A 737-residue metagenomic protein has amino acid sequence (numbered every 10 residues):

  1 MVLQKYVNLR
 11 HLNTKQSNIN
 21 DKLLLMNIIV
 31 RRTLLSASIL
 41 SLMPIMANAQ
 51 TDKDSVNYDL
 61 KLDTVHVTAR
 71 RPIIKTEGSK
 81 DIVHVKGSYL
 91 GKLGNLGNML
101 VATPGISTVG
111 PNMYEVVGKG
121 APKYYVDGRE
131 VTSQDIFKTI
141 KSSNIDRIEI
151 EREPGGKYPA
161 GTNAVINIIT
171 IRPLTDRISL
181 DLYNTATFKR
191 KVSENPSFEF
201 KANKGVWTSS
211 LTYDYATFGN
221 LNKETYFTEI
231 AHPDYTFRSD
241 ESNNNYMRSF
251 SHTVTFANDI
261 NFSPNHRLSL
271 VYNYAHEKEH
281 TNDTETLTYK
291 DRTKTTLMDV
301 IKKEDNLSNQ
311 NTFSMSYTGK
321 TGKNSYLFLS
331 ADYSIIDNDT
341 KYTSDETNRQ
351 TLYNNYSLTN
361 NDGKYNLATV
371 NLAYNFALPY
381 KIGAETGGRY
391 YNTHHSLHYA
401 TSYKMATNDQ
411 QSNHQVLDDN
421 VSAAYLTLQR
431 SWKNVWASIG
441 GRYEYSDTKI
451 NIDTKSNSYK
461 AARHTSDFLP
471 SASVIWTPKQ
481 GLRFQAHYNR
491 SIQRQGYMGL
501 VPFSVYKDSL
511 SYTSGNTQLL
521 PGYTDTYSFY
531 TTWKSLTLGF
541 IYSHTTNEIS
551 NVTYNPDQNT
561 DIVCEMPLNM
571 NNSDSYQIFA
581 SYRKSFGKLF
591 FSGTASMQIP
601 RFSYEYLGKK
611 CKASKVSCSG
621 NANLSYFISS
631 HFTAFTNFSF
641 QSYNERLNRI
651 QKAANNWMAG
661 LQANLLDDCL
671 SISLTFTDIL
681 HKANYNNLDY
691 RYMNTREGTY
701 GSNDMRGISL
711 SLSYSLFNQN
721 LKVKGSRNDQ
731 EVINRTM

Functional and structural regions predicted by a protein language model:
Q50-Y89, V109-P111, E151-R152: Short, acidic, small-residue-rich periplasmic hinge/interaction motif at the N-terminus of Gram-negative outer-membrane
H66, L96-M99, E115, Q134-D135 (+3 more regions): N-terminal periplasmic accessory domains that precede and gate Gram-negative outer-membrane beta-barrel machines
L96, A102, R129-G155, F198: Short acidic/polar hinge/loop motifs at secondary-structure boundaries that mediate gating or recognition
G97-E130: Extracytoplasmic beta-strand/coil segments of soluble accessory domains associated with Gram-negative outer-membrane
P159-I166, L174-T225, S249-H252: Outer-membrane beta-barrel translocator/receptor signature
W207, T253-K278, I301-D453, T477-R483 (+3 more regions): Face-selective signature of the C-terminal outer-membrane beta-barrel domain
L367-V370, L520, T526, T537-A595 (+1 more regions): Outer membrane beta-barrel strand-and-loop segments of large Gram-negative receptors, especially TonB-dependent
N413-D419, R463, I492-T546, V563-Y576 (+1 more regions): Outer-membrane beta-barrel signature, preferentially recognizing the C-terminal barrel domain of Gram-negative
